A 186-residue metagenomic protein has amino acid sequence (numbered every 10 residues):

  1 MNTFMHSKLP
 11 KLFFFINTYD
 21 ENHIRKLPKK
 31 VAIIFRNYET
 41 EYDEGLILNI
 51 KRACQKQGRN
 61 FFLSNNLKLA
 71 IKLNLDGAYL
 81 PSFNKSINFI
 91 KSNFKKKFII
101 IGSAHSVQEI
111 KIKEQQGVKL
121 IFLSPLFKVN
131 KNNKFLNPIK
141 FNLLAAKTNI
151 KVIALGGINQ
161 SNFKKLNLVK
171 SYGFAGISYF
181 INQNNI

Functional and structural regions predicted by a protein language model:
M1-H23: N-terminal amphipathic alpha-helix/helix-capping segment at the start of soluble metabolic enzymes
T3, E21, L27-N93: N-terminal active-site wall of soluble small-molecule enzyme domains
P10-I16, V31-F35, F61-L63, A78-L80 (+4 more regions): Hydrophobic faces of well-ordered beta-strands that scaffold small-molecule active sites in alpha/beta enzyme cores
F14, I33, A70, K113 (+3 more regions): Conserved, mostly hydrophobic/aromatic
E21-V31, I110-L123: Alpha/beta enzyme core
L27-K30, L73, Q116, K147 (+1 more regions): Structural motif
L46-F62, K85, I90-S106, K134-G157: Alpha-helix-loop-beta-strand connector modules within alpha/beta enzyme cores
P81-F89, L120-F135, I158-I186: Glycine-rich phosphate-binding active-site loops on the catalytic face of alpha/beta enzymes
